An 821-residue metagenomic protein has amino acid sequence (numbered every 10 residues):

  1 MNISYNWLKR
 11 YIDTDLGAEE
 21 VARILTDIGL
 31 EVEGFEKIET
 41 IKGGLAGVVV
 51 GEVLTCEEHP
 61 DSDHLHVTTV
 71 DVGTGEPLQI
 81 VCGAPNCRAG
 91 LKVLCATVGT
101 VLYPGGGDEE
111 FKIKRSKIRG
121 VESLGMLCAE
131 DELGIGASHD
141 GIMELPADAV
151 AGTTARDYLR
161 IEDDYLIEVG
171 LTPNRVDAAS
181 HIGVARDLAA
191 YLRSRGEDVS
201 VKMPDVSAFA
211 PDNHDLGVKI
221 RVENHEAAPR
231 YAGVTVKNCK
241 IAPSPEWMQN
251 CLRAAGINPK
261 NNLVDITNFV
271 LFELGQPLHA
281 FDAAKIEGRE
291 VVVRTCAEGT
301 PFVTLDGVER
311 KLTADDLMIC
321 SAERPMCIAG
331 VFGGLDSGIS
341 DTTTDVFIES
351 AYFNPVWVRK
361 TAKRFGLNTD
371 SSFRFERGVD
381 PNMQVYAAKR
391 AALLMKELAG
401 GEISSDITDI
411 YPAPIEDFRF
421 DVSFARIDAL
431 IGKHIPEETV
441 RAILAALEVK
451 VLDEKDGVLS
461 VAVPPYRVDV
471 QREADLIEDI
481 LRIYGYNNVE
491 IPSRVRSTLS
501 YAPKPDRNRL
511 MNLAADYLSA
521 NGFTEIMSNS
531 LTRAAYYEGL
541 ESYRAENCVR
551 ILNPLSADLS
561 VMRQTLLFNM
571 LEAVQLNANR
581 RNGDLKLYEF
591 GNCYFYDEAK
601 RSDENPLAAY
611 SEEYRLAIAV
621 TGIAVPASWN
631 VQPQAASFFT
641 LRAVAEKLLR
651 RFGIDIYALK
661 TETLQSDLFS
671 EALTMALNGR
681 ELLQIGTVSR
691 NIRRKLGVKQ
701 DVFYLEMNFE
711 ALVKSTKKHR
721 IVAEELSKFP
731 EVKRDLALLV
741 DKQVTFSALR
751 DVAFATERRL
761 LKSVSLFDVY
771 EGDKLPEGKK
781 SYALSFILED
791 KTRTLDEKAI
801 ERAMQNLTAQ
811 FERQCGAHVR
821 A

Functional and structural regions predicted by a protein language model:
M1-D212, F347, G366, D370 (+3 more regions): Phosphate-backbone binding interfaces of nucleic-acid-interacting proteins
N2, A442-L452, D469, E473 (+4 more regions): A carboxyl-terminal module marker
Y5, R23, D27-I28, T40 (+2 more regions): Glycine/proline-enriched, intrinsically flexible loops and inter-domain linkers
V49-I80, G152, Q249-N250, T267-D336: Conserved mixed alpha/beta core segments that line enzyme active sites in large multi-domain catalysts
S116, V292-F332, D336-I339, V495-E612 (+4 more regions): Class II aminoacyl-tRNA synthetase-like tRNA-binding/catalytic domains
R119-G134, S138-E144, A155-Y165, V169 (+6 more regions): Mobile "lid/hinge" segments at catalytic clefts and subdomain interfaces of large enzymes
L188, L192-V222, A399-I427, K433-H434 (+1 more regions): Terminal amphipathic helices with adjacent charged low-complexity linkers/tails
F420-L585, R734, I787-K791, A799-A821: Extended, well-folded interaction surfaces typified by the phenylalanyl-tRNA synthetase beta subunit core
